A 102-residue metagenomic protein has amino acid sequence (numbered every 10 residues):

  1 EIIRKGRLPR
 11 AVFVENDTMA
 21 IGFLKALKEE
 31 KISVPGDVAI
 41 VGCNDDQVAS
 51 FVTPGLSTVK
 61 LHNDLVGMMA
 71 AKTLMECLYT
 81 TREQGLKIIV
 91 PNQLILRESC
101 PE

Functional and structural regions predicted by a protein language model:
I3-E102: Flexible loop/turn connectors
